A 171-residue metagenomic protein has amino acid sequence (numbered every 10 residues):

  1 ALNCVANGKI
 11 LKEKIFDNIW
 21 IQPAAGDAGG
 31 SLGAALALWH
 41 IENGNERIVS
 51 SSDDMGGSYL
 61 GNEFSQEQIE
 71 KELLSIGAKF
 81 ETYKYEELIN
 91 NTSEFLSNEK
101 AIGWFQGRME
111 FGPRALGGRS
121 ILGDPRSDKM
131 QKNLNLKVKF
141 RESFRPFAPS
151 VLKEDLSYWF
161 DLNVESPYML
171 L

Functional and structural regions predicted by a protein language model:
L2-L171: Flexible beta->alpha loop and helix N-cap segments adjacent to enzyme active/binding sites
